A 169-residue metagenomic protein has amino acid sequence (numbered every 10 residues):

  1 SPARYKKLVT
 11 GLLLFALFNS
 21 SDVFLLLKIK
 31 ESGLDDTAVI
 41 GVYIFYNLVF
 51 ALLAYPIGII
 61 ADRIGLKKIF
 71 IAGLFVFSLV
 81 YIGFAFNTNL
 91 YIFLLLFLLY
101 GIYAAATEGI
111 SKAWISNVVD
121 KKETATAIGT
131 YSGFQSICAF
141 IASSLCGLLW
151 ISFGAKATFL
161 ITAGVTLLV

Functional and structural regions predicted by a protein language model:
P2-S21, L98: Pair of pore-lining "gating" transmembrane helices in MFS-fold secondary transporters
V23-V39: Short amphipathic helix-loop junctions that connect adjacent transmembrane helices in Major Facilitator Superfamily/SLC
D36-T37, K121-Y131: Loop-to-transmembrane helix entry/capping segments in MFS-fold secondary transporters and related SLC/MFSD carriers
L53-G65, W150-I151: Helix-to-loop junctions at the C-terminal end of transmembrane segments in multipass secondary transporters
K68-G83, A163: Structural signature of the two symmetry-related core transmembrane helices
A85-L96: Helix-loop junctions at membrane interfaces in 12-TM secondary transporters
A106-V119: Intracellular juxtamembrane helix-capping segments at the cytosolic ends of symmetry-related transmembrane helices
L148-V165: A membrane-interface helix-boundary motif in multi-pass transporters
